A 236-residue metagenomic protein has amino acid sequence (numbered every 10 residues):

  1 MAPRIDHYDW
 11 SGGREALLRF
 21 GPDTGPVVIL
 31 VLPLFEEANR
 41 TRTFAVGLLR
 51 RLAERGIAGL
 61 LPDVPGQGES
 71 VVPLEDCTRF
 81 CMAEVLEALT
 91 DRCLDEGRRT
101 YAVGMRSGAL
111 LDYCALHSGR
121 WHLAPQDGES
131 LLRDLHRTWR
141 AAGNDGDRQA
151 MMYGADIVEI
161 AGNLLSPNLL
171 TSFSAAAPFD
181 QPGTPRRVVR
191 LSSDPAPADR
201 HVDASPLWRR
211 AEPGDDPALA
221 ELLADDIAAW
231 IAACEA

Functional and structural regions predicted by a protein language model:
M1-D6: A domain-start/cap signature at the N-terminus of enzymes
S11-E15, R19-D63: Short, surface-exposed "cap/lid" segments of acyl-processing enzymes
P33-L34, Y101-G108, L123-D127: Structural motif
R40, P65-C77: Cap/lid segment of the alpha/beta-hydrolase catalytic domain
F44, P73-G97: Alpha/beta-hydrolase active-site loop
I57-G59, T100, S118-R120: Hydrophobic anchor at the start of a short beta-strand that flanks the dinucleotide cofactor-binding loop
L94-L116: Glycine-rich nucleophile elbow surrounding the catalytic serine of serine-hydrolase chemistry
L116-A236: The alpha/beta-hydrolase serine catalytic core
